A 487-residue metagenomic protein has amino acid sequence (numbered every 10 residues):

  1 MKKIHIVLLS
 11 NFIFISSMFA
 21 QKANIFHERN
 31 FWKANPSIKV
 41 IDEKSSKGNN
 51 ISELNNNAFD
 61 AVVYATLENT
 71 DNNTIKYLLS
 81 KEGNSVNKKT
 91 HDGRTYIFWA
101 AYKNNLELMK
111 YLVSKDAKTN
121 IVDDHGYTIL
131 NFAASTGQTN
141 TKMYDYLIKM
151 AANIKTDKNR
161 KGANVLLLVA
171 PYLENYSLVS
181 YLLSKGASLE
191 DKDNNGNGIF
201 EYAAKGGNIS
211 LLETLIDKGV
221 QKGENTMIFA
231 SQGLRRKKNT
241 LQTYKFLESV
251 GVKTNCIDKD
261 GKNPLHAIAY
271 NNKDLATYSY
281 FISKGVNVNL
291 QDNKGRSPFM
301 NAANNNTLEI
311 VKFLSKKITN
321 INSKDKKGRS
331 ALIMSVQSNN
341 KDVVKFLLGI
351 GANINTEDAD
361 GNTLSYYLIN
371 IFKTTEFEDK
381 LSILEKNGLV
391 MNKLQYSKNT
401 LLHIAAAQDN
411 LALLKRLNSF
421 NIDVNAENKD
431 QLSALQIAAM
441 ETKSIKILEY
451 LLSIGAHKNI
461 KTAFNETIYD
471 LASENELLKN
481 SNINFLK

Functional and structural regions predicted by a protein language model:
M1-F26, N480-S481, K487: Bacterial Sec-dependent N-terminal signal peptides
M18-G83, K88-H91, S473-E474, K487: N-terminal leader/linker segments that initiate helical-solenoid repeat arrays
K22-W32, E53-T66, K88-F98, V122-A134 (+10 more regions): Ankyrin-repeat boundary/"N-cap" motif
A34-N35, Y64-D71, W99-N105, F132-N140 (+10 more regions): Ankyrin repeat A-helix N-terminal signature
S45-N50, K76-S85, K110-K118, D145-I154 (+10 more regions): Ankyrin repeat domain, specifically the short helix-to-loop turn at the C-terminus of the second helix of each repeat
G137-H266, N271-D274: Solenoidal tandem-repeat scaffolds enriched in leucines and small polar residues
T240-N271, L275-A426: Eukaryotic tandem repeat interaction scaffolds
L452, H457-K487: Leucine-rich solenoid repeat scaffolds
